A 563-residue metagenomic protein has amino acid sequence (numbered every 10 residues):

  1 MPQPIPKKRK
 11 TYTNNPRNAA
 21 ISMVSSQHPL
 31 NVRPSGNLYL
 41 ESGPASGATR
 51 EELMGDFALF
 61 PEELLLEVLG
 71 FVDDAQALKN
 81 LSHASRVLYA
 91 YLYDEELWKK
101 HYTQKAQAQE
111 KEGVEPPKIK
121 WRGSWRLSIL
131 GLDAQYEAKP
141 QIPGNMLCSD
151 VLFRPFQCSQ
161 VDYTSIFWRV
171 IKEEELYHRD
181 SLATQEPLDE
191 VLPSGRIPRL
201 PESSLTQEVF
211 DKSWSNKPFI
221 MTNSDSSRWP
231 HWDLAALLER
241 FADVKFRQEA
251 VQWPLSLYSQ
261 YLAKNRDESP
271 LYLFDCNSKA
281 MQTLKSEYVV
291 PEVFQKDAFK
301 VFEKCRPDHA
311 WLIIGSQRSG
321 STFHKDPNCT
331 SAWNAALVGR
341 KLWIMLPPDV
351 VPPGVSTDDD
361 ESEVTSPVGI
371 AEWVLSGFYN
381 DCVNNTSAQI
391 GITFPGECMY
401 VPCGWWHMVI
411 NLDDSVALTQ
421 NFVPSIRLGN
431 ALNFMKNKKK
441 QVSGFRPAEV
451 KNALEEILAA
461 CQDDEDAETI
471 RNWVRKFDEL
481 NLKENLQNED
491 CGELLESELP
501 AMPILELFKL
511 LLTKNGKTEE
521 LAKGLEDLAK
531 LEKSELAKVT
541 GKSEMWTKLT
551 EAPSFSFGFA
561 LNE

Functional and structural regions predicted by a protein language model:
P2-C398, M408-E563: N-terminal accessory scaffold of Fe(II)-dependent oxygenases
